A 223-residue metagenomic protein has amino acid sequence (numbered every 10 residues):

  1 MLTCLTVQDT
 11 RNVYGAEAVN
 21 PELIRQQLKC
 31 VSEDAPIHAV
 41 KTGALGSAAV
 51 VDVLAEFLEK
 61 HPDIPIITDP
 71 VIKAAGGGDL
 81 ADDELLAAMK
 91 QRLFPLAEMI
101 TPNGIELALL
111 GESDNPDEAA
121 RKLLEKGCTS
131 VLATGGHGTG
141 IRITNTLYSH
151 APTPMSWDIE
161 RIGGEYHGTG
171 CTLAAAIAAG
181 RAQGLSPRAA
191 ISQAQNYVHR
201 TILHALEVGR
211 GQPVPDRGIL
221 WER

Functional and structural regions predicted by a protein language model:
M1-A75, E222-R223: Conserved N-terminal subdomain of the carbohydrate kinase-like
V40, N103, T134, G170 (+1 more regions): Residue-level signal for inorganic ion chemistry
T42-G43, G78, T134, Y166: Glycine- and other small-residue-rich loops at beta-strand/loop junctions that grip anionic moieties
D83-P154: Conserved phosphate/ATP/ADP-binding segment of small-molecule kinases
A108-L109, G164-P187: Short, small-residue alpha-helix embedded
T153-M155, G180-A194: Phosphate-handling active-site elements
P154-H167: Short pre-catalytic strand/loop immediately N-terminal to key active-site residues, enriched for Gly-Thr
R188-R223: Charged C-terminal helix
